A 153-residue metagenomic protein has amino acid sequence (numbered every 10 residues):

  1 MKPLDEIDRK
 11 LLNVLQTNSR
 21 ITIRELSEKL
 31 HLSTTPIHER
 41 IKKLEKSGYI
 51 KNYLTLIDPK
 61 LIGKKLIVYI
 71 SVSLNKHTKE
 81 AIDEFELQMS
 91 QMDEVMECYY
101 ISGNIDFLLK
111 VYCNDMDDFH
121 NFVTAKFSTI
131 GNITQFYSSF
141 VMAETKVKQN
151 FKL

Functional and structural regions predicted by a protein language model:
M1-L153: A compositional/biophysical signature of low hydrophobicity enriched in polar/charged and small residues
